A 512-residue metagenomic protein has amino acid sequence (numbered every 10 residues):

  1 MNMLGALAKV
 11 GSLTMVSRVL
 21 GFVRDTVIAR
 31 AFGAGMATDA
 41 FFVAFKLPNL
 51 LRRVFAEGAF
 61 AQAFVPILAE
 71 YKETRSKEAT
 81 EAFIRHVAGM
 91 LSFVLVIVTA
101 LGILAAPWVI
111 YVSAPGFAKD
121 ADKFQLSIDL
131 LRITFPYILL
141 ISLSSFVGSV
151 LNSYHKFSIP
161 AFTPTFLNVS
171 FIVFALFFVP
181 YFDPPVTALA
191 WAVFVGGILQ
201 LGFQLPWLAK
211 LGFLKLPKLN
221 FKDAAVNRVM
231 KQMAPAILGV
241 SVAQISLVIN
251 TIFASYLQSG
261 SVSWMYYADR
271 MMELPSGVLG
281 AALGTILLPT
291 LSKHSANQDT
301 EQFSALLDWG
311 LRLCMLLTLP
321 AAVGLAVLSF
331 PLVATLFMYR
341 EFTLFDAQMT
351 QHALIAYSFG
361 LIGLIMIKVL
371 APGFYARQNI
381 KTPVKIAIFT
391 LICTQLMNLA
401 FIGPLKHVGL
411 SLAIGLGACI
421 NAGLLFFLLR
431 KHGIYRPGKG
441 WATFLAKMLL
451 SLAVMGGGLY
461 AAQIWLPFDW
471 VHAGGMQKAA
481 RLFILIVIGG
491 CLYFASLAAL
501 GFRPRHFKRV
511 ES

Functional and structural regions predicted by a protein language model:
M1-S512: Membrane-embedded alpha-helical bundles of multi-pass transporters/translocases, especially carrier/permease families
